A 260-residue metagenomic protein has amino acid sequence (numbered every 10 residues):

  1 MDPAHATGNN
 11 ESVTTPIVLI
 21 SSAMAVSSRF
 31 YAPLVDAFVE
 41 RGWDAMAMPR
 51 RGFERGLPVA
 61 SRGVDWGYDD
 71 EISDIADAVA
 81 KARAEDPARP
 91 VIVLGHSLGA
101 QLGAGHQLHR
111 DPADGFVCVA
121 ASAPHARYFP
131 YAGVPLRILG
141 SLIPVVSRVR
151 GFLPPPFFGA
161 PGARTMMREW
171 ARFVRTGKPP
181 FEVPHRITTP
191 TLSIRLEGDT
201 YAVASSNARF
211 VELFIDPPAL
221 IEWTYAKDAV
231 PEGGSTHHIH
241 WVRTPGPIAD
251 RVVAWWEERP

Functional and structural regions predicted by a protein language model:
A23-V26: Active-site glycine-rich loops that stabilize anionic/oxyanionic intermediates across multiple enzyme folds
S28-F30, V35-A60: Conserved alpha/beta-hydrolase
P49, I92, G115-V117: Residue in the alpha/beta-hydrolase core beta-strand immediately N-terminal to the catalytic nucleophile
V64-A84: Alpha/beta-hydrolase active-site loop
L94-G99, G103: Gly/Ala-rich beta-loop-alpha elbow adjacent to hydrolase catalytic centers
V117-R127: Active-site nucleophile loop of the alpha/beta-hydrolase fold
G159-T224: Serine-hydrolase catalytic core
T224-P260: Catalytic active-site module of serine/aspartate enzymes centered on a nucleophile-bearing elbow/loop
